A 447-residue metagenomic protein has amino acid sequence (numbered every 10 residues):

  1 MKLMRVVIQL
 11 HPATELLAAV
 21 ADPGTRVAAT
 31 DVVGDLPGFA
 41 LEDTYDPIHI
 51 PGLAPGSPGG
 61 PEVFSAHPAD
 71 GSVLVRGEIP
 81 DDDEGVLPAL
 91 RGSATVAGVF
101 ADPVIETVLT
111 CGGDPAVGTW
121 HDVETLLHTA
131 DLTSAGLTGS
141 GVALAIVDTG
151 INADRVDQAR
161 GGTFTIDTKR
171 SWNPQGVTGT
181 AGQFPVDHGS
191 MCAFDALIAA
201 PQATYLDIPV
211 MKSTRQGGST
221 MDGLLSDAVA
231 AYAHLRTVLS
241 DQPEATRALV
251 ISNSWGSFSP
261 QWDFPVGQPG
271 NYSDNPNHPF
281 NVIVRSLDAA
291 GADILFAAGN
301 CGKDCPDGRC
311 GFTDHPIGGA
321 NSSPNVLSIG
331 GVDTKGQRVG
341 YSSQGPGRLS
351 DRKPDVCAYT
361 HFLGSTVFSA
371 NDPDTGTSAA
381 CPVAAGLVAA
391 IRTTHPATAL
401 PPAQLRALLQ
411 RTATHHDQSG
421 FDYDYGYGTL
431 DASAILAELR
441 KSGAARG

Functional and structural regions predicted by a protein language model:
M1-A19: Short glycine-/aliphatic-rich beta-strand segments at the starts of folded cytosolic domains
K2, E42-E124, A130-T133: Autoinhibitory propeptides
L3-M4, S140-A143, P201-L206, E244-I251 (+3 more regions): Loop/turn elements at helix/coil->beta-strand transitions in domains of secreted/extracellular proteins
L10-H11, D102-P103, V147-G150, I208-K212 (+7 more regions): Active-site-proximal beta-strand/loop segments in catalytic clefts of secreted hydrolases
D31-L41, V96-A97, T129-T204, Q242-R247 (+2 more regions): Active-site core segment of subtilase-fold serine proteases
D148-G150, Q158, R309-T393: Extracellular S/T/G-rich loop segment that most often corresponds to the catalytic His/Ser-adjacent loop
A196, I208-K212, V356-T429: Hydrolase catalytic cores
S213-G319, V367-C381, F421-D424: Substrate-binding/access-modulating region of protease and related hydrolase catalytic domains
